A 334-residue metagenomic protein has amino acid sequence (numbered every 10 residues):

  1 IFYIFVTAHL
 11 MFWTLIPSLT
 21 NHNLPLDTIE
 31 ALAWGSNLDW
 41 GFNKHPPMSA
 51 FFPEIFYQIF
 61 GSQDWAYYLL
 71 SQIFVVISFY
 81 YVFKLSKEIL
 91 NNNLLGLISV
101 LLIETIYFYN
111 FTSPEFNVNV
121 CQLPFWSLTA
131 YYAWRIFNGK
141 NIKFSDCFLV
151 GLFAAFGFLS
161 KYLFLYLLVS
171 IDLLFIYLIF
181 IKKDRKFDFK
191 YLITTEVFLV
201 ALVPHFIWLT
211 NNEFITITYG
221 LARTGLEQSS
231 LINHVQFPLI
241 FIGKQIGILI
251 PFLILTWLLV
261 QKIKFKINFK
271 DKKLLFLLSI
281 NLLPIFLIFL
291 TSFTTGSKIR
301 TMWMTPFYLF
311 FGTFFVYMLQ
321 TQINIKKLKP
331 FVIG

Functional and structural regions predicted by a protein language model:
V6, G96-E104, A154, F158: Short helix- or helix-capping micro-motifs that position conserved polar/aromatic residues at function-defining sites
N37, D146-Y162, L173, F198-V200: Membrane-interface alpha helices of multi-pass inner-membrane proteins
L38, L275, T295-P330: Hydrophobic/aromatic-rich transmembrane helices and adjacent perimembrane loops
L69-L90, S127-Y132: Transmembrane-helix motifs of polytopic, lipid-linked glycan transferases
V82-T105, P124: Transmembrane-helix signature of polytopic, membrane-embedded enzymes that assemble or transfer cell-envelope glycans
K87-L90, T129-D146, L319: Membrane-interface transmembrane helices that cradle and orient dolichyl/undecaprenyl
F111-Q122: Short acidic/glycine- and proline-prone juxtamembrane loop motifs at membrane-interface regions of multi-pass membrane
F156, L168-L277, N281-T294: Transmembrane-lumen/periplasm boundary regions of multi-pass, lipid-linked membrane glycan transferases
